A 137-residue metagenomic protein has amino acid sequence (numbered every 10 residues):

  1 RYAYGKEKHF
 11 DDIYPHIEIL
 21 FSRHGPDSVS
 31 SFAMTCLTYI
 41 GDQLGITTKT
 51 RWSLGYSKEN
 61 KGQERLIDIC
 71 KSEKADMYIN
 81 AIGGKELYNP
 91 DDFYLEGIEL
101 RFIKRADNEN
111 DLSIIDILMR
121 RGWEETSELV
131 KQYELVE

Functional and structural regions predicted by a protein language model:
R1-E137: Residues lining hydrophobic/aromatic ligand-binding pockets adjacent to catalytic sites
